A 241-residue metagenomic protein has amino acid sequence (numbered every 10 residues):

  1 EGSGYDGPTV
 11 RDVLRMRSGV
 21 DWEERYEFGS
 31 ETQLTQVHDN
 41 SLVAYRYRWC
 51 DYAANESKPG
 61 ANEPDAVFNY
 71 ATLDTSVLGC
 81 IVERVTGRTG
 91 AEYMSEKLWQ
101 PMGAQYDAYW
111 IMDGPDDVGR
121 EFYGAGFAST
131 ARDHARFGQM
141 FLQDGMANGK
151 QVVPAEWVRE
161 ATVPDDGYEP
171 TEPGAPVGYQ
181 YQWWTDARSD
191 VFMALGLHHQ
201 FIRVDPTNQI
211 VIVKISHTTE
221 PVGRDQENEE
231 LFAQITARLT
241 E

Functional and structural regions predicted by a protein language model:
G4-F28: Short helix- or helix-capping micro-motifs that position conserved polar/aromatic residues at function-defining sites
D6-V10, W49, D74, G90 (+4 more regions): Stable alpha-helical elements in mature extracytoplasmic
R11-L14, A54, G79-E83, A91-S95 (+6 more regions): Non-transmembrane alpha-helical segments in soluble domains of secreted/periplasmic/extracellular proteins
R25-S30, L34-P115, R120, A125: Catalytic-site signature segments of enzymes, centered on catalytic residues
D74-I81, A125-M146, Q200-S216: Active-site-proximal alpha-helical segments within enzyme catalytic domains
Q105-M112, V158-I212: Active-site Gly/Thr loop motif
Y109-G124, D144-P170: A beta-strand-loop signature enriched in Asp, Gly, Thr, and Trp that corresponds to the sialidase/neuraminidase Asp-box
V191-E241: Structured C-terminal helix/loop/strand segments within mature extracytoplasmic catalytic/sensor domains
